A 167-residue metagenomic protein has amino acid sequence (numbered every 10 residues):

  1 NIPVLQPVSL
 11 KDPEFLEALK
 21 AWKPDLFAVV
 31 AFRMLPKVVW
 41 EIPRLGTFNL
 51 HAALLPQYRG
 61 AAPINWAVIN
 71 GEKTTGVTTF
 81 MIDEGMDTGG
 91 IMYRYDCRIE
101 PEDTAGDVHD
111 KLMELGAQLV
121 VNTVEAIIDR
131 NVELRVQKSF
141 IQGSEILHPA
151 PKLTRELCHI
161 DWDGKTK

Functional and structural regions predicted by a protein language model:
N1-K167: One-carbon transfer enzymes
